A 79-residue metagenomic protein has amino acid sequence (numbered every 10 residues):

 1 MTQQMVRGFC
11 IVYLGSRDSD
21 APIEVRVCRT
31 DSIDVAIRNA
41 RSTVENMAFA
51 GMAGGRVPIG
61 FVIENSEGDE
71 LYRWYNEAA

Functional and structural regions predicted by a protein language model:
M1-C10, E70-A78: Short N-terminal "domain-start" leader segments that mark the transition from disordered tails or signal peptides into
T2-E24: Short aromatic-glycine-(Arg/Gly/Cys) micro-motifs in beta-strand/loop hairpins
R7, R26-C28, E45, I63: N-terminal non-cleavable signal-anchor helices
I23, V27, D69-L71: Local beta-strand/beta-hairpin segments that build beta-sheet-rich folds
R26-D31, Y75: Solvent-exposed serine/threonine-rich low-complexity stretches and specific carbohydrate-binding patches
T30-A53: A short, charged, amphipathic alpha-helix used as a generic interaction element across diverse proteins
N46-A79: Short, mixed-charge low-complexity intrinsically disordered segments
